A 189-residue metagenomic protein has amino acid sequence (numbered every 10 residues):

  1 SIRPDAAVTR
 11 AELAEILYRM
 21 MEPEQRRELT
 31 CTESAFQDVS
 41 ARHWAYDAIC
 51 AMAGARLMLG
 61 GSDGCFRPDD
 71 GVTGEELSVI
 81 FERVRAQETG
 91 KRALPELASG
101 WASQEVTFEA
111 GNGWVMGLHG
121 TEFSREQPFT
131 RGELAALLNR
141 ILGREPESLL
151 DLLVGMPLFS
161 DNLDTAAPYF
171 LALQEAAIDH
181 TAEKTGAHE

Functional and structural regions predicted by a protein language model:
S1-A14, R19-Y46, M58-S78, E82-E105 (+2 more regions): Feature responds to low-complexity, polar/acidic, surface-exposed segments characteristic of secreted/exported proteins
